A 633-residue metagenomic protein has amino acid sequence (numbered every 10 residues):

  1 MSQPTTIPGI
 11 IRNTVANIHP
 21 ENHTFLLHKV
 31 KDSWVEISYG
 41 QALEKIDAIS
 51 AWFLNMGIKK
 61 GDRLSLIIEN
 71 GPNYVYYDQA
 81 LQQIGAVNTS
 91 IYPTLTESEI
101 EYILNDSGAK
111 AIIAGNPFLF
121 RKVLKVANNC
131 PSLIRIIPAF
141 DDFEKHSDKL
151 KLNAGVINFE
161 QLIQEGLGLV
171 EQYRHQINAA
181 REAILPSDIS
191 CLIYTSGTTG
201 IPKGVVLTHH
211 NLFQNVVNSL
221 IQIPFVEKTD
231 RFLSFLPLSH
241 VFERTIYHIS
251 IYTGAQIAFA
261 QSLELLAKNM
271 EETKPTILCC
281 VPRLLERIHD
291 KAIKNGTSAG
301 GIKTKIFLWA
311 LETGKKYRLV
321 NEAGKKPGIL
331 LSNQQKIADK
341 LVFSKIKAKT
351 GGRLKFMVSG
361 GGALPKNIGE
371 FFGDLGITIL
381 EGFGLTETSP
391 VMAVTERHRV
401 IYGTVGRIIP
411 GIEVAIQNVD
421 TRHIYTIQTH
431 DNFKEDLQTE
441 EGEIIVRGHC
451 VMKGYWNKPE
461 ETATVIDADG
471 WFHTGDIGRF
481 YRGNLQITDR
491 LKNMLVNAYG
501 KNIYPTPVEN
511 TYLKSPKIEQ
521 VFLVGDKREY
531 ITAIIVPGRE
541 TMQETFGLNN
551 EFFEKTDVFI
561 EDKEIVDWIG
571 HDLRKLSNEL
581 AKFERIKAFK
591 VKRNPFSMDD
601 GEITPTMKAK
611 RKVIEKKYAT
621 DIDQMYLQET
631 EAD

Functional and structural regions predicted by a protein language model:
N22-T24, I137-P138, V156-Y194, I201 (+1 more regions): Conserved pre-ATP/AMP-binding loop-to-beta segment of ANL
F25-Q79, T96-E101, N158-Q161: Conserved AMP-binding/adenylate-forming core of the ANL superfamily
E36-G40, E160, R181, S190-V216: Conserved AMP-binding A3 loop
N55-M56, Q79, Q83-E165, W568 (+1 more regions): Structural core segment of the AMP-binding/adenylate-forming
L95, I112-A114, G448, K453-G454 (+2 more regions): AMP-binding/adenylate-forming catalytic core of the ANL superfamily
F213-L233, L238-F343, R353: Conserved AMP-binding/adenylation subdomain of ANL enzymes
H423, N432-N497: Conserved ATP-binding/catalytic segment of the ANL
Q520-L523, E529, L548, G570-D633: Conserved C-terminal "lid"/linker of ANL adenylate-forming enzymes
